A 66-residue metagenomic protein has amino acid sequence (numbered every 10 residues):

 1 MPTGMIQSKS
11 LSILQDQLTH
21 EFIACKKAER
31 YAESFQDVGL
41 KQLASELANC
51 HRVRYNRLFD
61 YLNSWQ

Functional and structural regions predicted by a protein language model:
M1-Q66: His/Met- and acidic-residue-enriched segments that coordinate or traffic transition-metal cofactors and support
